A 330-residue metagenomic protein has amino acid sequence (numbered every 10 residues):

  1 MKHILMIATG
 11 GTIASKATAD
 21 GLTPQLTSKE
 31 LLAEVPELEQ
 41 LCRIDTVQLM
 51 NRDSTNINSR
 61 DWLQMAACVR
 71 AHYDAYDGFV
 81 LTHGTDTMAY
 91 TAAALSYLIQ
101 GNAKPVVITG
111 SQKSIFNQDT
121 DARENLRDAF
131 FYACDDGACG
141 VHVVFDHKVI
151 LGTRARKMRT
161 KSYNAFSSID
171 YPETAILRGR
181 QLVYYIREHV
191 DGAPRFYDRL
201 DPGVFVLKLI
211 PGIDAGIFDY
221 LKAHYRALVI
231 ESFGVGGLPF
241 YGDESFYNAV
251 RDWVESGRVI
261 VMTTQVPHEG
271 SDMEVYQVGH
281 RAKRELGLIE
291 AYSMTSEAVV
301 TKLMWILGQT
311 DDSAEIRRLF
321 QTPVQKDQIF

Functional and structural regions predicted by a protein language model:
M1-R70, H268: ATP/NTP phosphate-donor binding region
K2, I7-G11, T27-L38, L151-V235 (+2 more regions): Accessory alpha-helical/coil subdomains and C-terminal extensions that flank or cap enzyme catalytic cores
I7-T9, L81-H83, V107-G110, H142-D146 (+3 more regions): Short beta-strand segments
A17-D20, A92-A93, Q118-D121, L151-K157 (+1 more regions): Short acidic, glycine/serine/threonine-rich loops at helix termini
T82-K104, F240-A249, V278-G279: Short Gly/Thr/Asp-enriched flexible loops that form oxyanion-binding sites at enzyme active sites
A92-D121, F130-D136, W253-T264: Short, acidic/small-residue loops that bind anionic groups at enzyme active sites
I108-R178: Internal gly/pro-rich beta-alpha loop/helix module that stabilizes soluble enzyme cofactors or their anionic handles
V235-F330: C-terminal non-catalytic interaction/assembly regions of soluble proteins
